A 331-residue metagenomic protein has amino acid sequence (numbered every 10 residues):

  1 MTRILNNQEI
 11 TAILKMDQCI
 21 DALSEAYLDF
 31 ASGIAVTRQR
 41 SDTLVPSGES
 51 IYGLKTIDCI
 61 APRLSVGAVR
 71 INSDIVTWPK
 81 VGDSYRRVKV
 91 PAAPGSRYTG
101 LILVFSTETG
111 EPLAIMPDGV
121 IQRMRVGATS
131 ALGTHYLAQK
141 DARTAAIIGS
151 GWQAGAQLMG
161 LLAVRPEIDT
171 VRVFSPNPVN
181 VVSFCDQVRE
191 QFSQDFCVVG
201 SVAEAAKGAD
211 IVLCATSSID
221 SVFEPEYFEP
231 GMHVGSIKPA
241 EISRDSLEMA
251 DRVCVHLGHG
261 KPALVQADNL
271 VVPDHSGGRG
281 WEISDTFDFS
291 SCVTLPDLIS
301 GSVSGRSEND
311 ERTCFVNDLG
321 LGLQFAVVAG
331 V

Functional and structural regions predicted by a protein language model:
M1-A131, D141, G322, A326: N-terminal ligand-binding/catalytic initiation module
N7-I10, L247-V331: Adenosine-phosphate binding glycine-rich loop
A138-T144, E167, E229-P230: Short helix-loop-beta connector
T144, E167-T170, D195, R252: Residues at the starts of beta-strands that form the adenosine-phosphate
G149-G151: Glycine-rich Rossmann-fold phosphate-binding loop(s) that bind the pyrophosphate of adenine dinucleotide cofactors
A154-G155: N-terminal Rossmann-fold NAD(P) dinucleotide-binding loop
V164-R189: NAD(P)-binding Rossmann-fold cofactor-contacting core
S193-W281: Rossmann-like adenosine-cofactor binding region
